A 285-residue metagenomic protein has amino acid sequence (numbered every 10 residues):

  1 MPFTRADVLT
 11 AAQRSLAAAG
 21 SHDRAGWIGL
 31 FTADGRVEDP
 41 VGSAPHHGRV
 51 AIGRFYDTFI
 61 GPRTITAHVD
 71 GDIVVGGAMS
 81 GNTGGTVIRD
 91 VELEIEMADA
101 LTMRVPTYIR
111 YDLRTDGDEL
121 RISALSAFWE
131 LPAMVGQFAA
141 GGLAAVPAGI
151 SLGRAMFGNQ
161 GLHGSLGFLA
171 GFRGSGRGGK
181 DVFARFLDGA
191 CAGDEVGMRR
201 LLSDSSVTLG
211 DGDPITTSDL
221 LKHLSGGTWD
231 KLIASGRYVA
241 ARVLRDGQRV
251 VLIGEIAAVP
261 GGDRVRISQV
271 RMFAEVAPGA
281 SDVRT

Functional and structural regions predicted by a protein language model:
M1-T285: C-terminal and inter-domain tail/linker signature
